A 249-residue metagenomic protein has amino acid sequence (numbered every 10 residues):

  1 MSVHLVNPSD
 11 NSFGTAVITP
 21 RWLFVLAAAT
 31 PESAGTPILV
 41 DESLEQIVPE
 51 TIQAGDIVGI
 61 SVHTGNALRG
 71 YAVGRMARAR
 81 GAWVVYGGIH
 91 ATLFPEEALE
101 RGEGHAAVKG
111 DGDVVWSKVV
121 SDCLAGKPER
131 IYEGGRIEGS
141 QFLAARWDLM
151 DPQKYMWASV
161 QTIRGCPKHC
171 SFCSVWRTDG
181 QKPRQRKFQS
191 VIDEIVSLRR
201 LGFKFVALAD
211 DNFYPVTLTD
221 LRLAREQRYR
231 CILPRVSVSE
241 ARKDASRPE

Functional and structural regions predicted by a protein language model:
S2-G14, I57: Nucleotide-activated donor-dependent transferases that construct or modify glycoconjugates
V3, P37, V84, V206 (+1 more regions): Hydrophobic/aromatic residues located in beta-strands of well-ordered beta-sheets within soluble catalytic
L5, I60, L208-D210: Conserved beta-strand positions
P8, E42, I89, D211 (+1 more regions): Cofactor-binding loop segments of dinucleotide-utilizing enzymes, especially the Rossmann-like FAD- and NAD(P)+-binding
S12-L23: Glycine- and acidic-residue-enriched helix-capping/strand-helix junction motifs
P20, A67, Y71, D113 (+2 more regions): Non-membrane alpha-helical structural segments and their capping/turn regions in soluble enzymes
L26-Q141: Glycine-rich beta-alpha loop elements in corrinoid/cobalamin-binding modules across cobalamin-dependent enzymes
L143-E249: Radical SAM [4Fe-4S] cluster-binding motif and immediate context
